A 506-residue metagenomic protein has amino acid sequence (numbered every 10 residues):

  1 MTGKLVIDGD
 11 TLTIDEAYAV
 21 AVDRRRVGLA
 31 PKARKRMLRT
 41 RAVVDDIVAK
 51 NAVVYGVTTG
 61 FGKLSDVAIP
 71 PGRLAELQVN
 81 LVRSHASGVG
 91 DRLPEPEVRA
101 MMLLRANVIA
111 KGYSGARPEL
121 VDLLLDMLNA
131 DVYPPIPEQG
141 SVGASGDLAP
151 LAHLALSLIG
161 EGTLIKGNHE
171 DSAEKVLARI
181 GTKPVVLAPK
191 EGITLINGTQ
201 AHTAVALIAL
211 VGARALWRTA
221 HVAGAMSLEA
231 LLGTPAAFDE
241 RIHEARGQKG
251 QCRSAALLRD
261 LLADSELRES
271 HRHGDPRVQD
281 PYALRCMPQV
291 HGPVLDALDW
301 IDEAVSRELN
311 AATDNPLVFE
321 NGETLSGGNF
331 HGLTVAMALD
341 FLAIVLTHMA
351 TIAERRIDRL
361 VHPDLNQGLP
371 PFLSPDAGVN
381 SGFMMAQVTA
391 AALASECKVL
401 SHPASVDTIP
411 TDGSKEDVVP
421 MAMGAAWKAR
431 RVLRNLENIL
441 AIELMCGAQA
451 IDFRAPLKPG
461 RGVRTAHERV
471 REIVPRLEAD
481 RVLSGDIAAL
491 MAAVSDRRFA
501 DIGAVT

Functional and structural regions predicted by a protein language model:
M1-R25, L29-R36, T40-V48, L74 (+1 more regions): C-terminal auxiliary extensions adjacent to catalytic cores
T2-D15, A19-V44, V48-N51, Q78-P137 (+1 more regions): Glycine-rich, flexible loop motifs
V48, A52-V54, V132-E138, A152 (+3 more regions): A residue-level detector for conformationally permissive "hinge/kink" positions
A52, V67, S254: Polyanion/phosphate-binding surface patch
Y55-L77, S84-N107, P137-I159, V185-H202 (+1 more regions): FAD-binding core of FAD-dependent oxidoreductases, characterized by glycine-rich FAD pyrophosphate-binding loops
Y113, V142-A144, G378: Conserved, non-catalytic sequence blocks in retroelement Pol enzymes and Pol-derived host proteins
